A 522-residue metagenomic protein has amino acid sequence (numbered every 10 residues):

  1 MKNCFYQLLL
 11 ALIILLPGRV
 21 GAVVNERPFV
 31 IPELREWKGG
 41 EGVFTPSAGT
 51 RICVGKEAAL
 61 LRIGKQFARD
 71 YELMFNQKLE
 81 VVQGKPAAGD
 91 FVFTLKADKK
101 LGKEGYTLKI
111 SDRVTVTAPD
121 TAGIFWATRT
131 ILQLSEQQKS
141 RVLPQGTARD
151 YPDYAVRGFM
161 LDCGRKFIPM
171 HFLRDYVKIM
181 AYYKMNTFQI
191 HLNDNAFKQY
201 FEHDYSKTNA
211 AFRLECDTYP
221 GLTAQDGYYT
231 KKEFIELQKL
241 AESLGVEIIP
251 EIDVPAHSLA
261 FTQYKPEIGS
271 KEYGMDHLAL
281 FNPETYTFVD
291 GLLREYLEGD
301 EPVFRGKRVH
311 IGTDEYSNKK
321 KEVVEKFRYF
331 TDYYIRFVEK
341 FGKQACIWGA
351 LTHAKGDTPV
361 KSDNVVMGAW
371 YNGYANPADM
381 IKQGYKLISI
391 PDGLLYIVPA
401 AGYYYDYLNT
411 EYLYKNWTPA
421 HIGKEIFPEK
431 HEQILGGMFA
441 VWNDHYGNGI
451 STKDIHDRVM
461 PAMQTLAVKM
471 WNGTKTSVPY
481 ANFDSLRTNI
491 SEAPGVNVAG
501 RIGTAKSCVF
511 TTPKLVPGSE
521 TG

Functional and structural regions predicted by a protein language model:
M1-L8: Bacterial N-terminal signal peptides that target proteins for export
L10-A11, R19-P152, A345-A354, K361-D363 (+3 more regions): Acidic, contiguous N-terminal accessory segments
R35-W37, P513-T521: Short, solvent-exposed loop/edge segments of extracellular or virion-exposed proteins
K100-H277, E284, D290-R308, F337 (+1 more regions): Feature activates predominantly on carbohydrate-active enzymes
R157-L161, F188-I190, I248-I252, K307-I311 (+4 more regions): Hydrophobic faces of well-ordered beta-strands that scaffold small-molecule active sites in alpha/beta enzyme cores
G164, N193-F197, D253-H257, D314-Y316 (+4 more regions): Active-site beta-loop-alpha junctions enriched in small/polar residues
F261-T262, P266-V366, W370-Y385: Active-site neighborhood of glycoside hydrolase catalytic domains
P359-V365, N372-T512: Flexible, acidic glycine-rich loops studded with aromatic residues
